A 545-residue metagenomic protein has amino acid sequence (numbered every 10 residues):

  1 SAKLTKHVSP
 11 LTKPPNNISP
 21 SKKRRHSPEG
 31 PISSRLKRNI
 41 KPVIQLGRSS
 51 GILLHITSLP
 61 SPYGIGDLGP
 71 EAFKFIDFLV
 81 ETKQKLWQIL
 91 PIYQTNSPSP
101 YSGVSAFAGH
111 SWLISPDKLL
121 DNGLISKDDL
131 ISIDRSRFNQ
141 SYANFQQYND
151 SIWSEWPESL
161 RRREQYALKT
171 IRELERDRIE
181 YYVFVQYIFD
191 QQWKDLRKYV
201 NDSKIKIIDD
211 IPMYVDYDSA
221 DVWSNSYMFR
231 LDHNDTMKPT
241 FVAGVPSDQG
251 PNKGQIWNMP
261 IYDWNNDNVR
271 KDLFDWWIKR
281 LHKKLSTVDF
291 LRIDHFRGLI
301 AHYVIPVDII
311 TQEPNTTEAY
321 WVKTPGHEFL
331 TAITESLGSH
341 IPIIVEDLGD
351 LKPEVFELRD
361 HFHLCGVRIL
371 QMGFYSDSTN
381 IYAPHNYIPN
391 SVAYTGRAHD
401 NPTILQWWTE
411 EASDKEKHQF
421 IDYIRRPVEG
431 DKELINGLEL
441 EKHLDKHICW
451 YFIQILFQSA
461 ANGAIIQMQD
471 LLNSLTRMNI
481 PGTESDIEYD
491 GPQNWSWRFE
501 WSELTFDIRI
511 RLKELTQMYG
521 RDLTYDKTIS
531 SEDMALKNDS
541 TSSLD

Functional and structural regions predicted by a protein language model:
K6, K13-N16: Asparagine/serine/threonine-enriched low-complexity, disordered tracts, especially those forming N-linked glycosylation
H7, K22-R24, S34, S540-D545: Positively charged, lysine/arginine-rich intrinsically disordered segments
K22-R24, E29-S58, P62-P70, T82: Mature N-terminal, pre-catalytic/accessory segment of carbohydrate-active enzymes
I40-R48, H55, S61, P98-D190 (+5 more regions): Alpha-amylase-like alpha-glycosidases and glucanotransferases acting on alpha-linked glucans and related
E71-Y93, T287-V288: Catalytic domains of carbohydrate-active enzymes, especially glycoside hydrolases
I188-D202, K206: Active-site pocket-lining segments that scaffold enzyme catalytic pockets across diverse folds
I208-P212: Gly/Pro-rich turn-and-neighbor structural signature
S474-M534, D539, D545: Structured C-terminal cap/extension of enzyme domains
